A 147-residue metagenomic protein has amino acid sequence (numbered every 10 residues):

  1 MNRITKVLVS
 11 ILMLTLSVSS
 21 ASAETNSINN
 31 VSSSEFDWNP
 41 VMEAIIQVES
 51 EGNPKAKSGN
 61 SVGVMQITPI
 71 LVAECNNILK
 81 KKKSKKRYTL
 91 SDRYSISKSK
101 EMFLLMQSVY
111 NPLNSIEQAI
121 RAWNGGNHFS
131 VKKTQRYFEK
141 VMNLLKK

Functional and structural regions predicted by a protein language model:
M1-L8: Bacterial N-terminal signal peptides that target proteins for export
V9-S17: Bacterial N-terminal signal peptides
S19-A23: Sec/Tat signal peptide C-region and signal peptidase I cleavage site
E24-K147: Catalytic glycan-binding domains that act on GlcNAc-containing polysaccharides
